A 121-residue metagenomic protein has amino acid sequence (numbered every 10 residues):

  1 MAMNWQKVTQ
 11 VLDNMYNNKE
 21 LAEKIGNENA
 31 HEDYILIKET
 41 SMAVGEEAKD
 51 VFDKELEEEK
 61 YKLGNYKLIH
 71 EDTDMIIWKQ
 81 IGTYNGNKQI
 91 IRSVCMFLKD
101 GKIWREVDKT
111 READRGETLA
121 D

Functional and structural regions predicted by a protein language model:
M1-D33: Short acidic-aromatic low-complexity motifs
M1-M3, M15, M42, M75 (+1 more regions): Detector for methionine-enriched segments
A2, Q6, A30-H31, G45-K49 (+1 more regions): Secondary-structure boundary/capping motif
Q6, D13, D33-I35, K67 (+2 more regions): Residue-level marker of intrinsically disordered, low-complexity segments enriched for small/polar residues
L21-D72: A solvent-exposed, acidic/Ser-Thr-rich amphipathic alpha-helical stretch
D50-D121: A beta-strand edge to alpha-helix "cap/lid" segment located at domain peripheries
